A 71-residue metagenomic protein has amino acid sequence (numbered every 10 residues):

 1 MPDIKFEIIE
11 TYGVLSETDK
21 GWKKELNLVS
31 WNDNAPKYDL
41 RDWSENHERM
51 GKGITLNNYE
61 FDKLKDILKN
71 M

Functional and structural regions predicted by a protein language model:
M1-M71: Positively charged, low-complexity terminal tracts and the immediately adjacent first secondary-structure elements
